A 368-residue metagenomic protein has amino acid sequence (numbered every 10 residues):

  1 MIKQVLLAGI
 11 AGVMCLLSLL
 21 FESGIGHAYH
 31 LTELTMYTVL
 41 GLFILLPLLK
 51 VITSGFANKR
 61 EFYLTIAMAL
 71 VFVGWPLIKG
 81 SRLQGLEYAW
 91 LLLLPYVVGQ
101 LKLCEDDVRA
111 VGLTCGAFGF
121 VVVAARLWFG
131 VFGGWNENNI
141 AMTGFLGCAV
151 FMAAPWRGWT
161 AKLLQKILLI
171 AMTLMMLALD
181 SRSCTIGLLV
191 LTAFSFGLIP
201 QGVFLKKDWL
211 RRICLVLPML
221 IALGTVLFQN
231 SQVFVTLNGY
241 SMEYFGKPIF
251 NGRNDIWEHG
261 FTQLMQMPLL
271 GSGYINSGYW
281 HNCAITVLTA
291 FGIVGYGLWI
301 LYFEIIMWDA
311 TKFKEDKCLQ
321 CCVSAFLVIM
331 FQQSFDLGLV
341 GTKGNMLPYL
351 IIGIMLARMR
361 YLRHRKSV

Functional and structural regions predicted by a protein language model:
M1-G74, L113, P155-L163, D208 (+2 more regions): Transmembrane signal-anchor hairpin modules in multi-pass inner-membrane enzymes, especially those that act on
L17-A28, F291, Q320-M359: Membrane helix-loop boundary segments at the extracytoplasmic
L34-L42, R60-G74, I78-L101, T114 (+1 more regions): Aromatic-anchored transmembrane helix interface
L40-G41, W90-G130, W135-Q201, I305 (+1 more regions): Alpha-helical transmembrane segments of multi-pass inner-membrane proteins
T53, R60-Y63, I293-M330, I352-M355 (+2 more regions): Hydrophobic transmembrane alpha-helices and their immediate junctions
L64-M68, L113-V121, L168-A171, K206-Q229: Hydrophobic alpha-helical membrane-interfacial segments at the cytosolic entry of transmembrane helices
K207-L210, I221-D255: Flexible juxtamembrane loops connecting transmembrane helices in multi-pass membrane enzymes that build or modify
G239-V287, F291-L298: TM-adjacent membrane-interface loops and short helices in multi-pass inner/ER membrane proteins
